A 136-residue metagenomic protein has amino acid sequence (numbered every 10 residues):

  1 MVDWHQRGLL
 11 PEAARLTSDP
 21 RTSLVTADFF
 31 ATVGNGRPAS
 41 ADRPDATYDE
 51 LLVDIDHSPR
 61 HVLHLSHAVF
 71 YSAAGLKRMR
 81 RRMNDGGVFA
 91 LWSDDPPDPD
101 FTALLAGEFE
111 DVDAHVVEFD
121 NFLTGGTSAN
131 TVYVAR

Functional and structural regions predicted by a protein language model:
M1-D85, D113, V117-E118, G126: The AdoMet/dcAdoMet-binding core of the Class I SAM-like
A68, D94-D95: Short beta->alpha junction loops/turns
G86-S93: Conserved beta-strand signature within the Rossmann-like core of class I S-adenosyl-L-methionine
D95-R136: Class I S-adenosyl-L-methionine
